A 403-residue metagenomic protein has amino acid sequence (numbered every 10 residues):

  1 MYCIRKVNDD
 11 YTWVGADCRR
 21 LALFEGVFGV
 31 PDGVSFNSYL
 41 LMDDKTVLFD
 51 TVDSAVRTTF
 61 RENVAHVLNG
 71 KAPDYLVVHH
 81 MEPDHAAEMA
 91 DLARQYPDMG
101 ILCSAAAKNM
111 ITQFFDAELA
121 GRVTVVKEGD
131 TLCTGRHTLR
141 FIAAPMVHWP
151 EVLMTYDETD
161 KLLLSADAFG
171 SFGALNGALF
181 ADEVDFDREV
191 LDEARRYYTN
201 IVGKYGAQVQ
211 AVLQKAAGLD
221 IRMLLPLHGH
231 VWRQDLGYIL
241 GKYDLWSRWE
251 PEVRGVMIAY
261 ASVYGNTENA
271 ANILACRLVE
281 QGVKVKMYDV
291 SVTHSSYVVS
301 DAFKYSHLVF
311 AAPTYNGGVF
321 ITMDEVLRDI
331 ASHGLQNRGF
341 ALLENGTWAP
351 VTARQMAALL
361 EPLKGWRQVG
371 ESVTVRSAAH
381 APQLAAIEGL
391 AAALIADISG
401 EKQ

Functional and structural regions predicted by a protein language model:
I4-V64, M154-D157, K161-S165, V256 (+1 more regions): Conserved beta-strand hairpin/beta-sheet module of binuclear metal-dependent hydrolase folds, prominently
R5-D9, C103-V152, Y205-A211: Metallo-beta-lactamase
D44, A55-L102: Active-site metal-binding motif and surrounding structural segment of the metallo-beta-lactamase
F49-T51, P73-M81, I101-S104, L163-A166 (+1 more regions): Active-site neighborhood of phospho(di)ester-bond hydrolases with catalytic His/Asp-centered motifs
E88, T293-V298: Short acidic active-site motifs
H148-V152, A168-G203, S247-P251: Active-site-proximal loop/helix segment associated with metal-binding centers of metalloenzymes
L175, F186-L224, H228-V231, I273-Y288 (+1 more regions): FMN-binding flavodoxin-like domain, especially the glycine-rich phosphate-binding loop
A259-Q281: Short, charged N-terminal beta->alpha structural module
